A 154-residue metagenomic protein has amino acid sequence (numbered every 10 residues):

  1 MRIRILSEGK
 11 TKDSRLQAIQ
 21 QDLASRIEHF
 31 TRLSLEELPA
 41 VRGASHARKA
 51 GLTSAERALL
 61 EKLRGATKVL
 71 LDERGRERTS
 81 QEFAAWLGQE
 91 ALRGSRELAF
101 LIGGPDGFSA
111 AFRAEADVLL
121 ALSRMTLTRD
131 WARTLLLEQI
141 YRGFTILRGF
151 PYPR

Functional and structural regions predicted by a protein language model:
M1-I27: N-terminal beta1-alpha1 ligand-phosphate binding loop
I5, V69, G103, L136: Conserved RecA-like P-loop NTPase ATPase core
T11, E73-R76, G104-G107: Short glycine-rich anion-binding loops that position phosphate/pyrophosphate groups of nucleotides and phosphorylated
R15-Q17, T79-Q81, A110-F112, W131: Short glycine-/acidic-enriched loop or helix-start segments at secondary-structure transitions that form or flank
Q17, Q21-A24, E56-R57, A110-R113: Short, surface-exposed alpha-helical segments at coil->helix boundaries
R32-A99: S-adenosyl-L-methionine/SAH cofactor-binding core of RNA-modifying enzymes
A85-R124: A mid-sequence interfacial segment
A110-R154: Structured adenosyl-cofactor binding patch, chiefly the S-adenosyl-L-methionine
